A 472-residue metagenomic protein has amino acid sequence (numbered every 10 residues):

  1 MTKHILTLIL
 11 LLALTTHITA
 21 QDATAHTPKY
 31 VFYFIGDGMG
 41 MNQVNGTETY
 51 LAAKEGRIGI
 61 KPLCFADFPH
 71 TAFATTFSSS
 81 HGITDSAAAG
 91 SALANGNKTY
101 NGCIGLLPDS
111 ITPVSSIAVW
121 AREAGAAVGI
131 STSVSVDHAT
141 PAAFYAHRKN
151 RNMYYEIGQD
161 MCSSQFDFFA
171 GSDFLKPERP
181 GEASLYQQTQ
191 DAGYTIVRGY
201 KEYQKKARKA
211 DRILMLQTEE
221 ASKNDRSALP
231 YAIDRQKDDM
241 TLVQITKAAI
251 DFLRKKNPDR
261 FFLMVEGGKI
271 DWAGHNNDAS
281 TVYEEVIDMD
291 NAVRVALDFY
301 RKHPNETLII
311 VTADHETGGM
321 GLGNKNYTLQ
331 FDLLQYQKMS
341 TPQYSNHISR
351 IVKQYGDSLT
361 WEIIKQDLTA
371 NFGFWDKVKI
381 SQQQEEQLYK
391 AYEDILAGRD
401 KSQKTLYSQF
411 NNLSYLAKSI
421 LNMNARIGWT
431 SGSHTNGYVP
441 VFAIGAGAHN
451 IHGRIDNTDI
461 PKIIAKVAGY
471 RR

Functional and structural regions predicted by a protein language model:
M1-A23: Bacterial Sec-dependent N-terminal signal peptides
K3, T15-T16, L93, R122 (+4 more regions): Solvent-exposed, well-ordered amphipathic alpha-helical segments that flank/support binding or catalytic loops
T7, L14, F32-F34, G90 (+1 more regions): N-terminal hydrophobic or amphipathic segments with adjacent small-residue motifs that include Sec signal peptides
L12-I18, T71, T75-T76, T99: N-terminal processing/targeting junctions
P28-G46, L93-A94, K98-Y100, G105-R122 (+2 more regions): Mobile, glycine-rich extracellular loop/lid and propeptide segments that shape or gate substrate/ligand access
K29-Y30, M39-N45, T49-S91, H138-R472: A post-motif C-terminal structural segment
